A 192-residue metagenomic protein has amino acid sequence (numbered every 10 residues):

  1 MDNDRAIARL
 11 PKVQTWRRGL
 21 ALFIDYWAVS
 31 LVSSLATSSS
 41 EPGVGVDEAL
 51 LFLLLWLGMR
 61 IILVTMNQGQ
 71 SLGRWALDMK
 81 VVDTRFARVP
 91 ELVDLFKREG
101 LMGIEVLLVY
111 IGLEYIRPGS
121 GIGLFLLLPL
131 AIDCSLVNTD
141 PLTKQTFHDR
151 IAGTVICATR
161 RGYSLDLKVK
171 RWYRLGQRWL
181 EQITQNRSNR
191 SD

Functional and structural regions predicted by a protein language model:
M1-D192: Membrane-interfacial and juxtamembrane segments of integral membrane proteins
